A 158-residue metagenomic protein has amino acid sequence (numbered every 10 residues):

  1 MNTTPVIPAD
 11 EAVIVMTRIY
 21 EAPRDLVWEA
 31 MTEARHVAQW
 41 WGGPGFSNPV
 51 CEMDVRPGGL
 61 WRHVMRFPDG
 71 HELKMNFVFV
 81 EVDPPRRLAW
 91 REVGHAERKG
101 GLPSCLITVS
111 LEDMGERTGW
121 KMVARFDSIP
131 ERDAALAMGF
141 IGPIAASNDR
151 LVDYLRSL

Functional and structural regions predicted by a protein language model:
M1-S47: Hydrophobic ligand-binding cavity/cleft-lining segments
V15, R35-E72: Short beta-edge strand/loop motif at the mouth of beta-sheet-based domains
R18, V50-M53, M75-E81, E92 (+1 more regions): Hydrophobic/aromatic beta-strand elements that line small-molecule binding cavities or substrate pockets in beta-rich
R24-D25, V55-R56, V80-R87, S110-G119: A short, structured loop/turn motif at beta-sheet edges
V27, V37, W61-H63, F79 (+5 more regions): Hydrophobic pocket/interface hotspot
V50, R156-L158: Short, highly charged C-terminal tails/helix-capping segments
L60-R91: Helix-adjacent hinge/juxtasegments
R91-G142: Beta-strand/loop substructures that line and gate deep hydrophobic ligand-binding cavities in soluble
